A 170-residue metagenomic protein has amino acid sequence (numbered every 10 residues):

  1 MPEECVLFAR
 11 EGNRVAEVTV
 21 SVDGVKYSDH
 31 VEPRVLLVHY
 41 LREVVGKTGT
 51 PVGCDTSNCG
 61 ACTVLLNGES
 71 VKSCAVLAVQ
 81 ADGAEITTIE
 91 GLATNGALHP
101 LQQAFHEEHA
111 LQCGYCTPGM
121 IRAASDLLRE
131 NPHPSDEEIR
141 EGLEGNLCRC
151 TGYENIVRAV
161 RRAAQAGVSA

Functional and structural regions predicted by a protein language model:
P2-A170: Signature of N-terminal electron-transfer/Fe-S-associated modules in redox systems
